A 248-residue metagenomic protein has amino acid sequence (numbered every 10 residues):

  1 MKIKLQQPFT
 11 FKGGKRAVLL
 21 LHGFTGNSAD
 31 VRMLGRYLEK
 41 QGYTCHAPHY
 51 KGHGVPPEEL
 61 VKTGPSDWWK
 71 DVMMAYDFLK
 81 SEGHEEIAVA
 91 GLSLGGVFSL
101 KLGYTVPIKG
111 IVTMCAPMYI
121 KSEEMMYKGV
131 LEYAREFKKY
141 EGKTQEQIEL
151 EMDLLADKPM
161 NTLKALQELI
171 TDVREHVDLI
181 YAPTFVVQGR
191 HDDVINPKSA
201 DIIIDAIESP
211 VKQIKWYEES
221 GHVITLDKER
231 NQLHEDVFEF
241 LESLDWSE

Functional and structural regions predicted by a protein language model:
L34, A182, N196-D205: Short alpha-helix in the alpha/beta-hydrolase fold that links the catalytic acid
E39-P57: Conserved alpha/beta-hydrolase
P56-H84: Catalytic nucleophile-loop/oxyanion-hole region of alpha/beta-hydrolase and closely related hydrolase-like folds
G91-G95, S99: Gly/Ala-rich beta-loop-alpha elbow adjacent to hydrolase catalytic centers
V112-S122: Active-site nucleophile loop of the alpha/beta-hydrolase fold
I180, V186-Q188, D192: Short beta-strand/loop motif that positions the catalytic acidic residue of the alpha/beta-hydrolase fold
D205-V223: Catalytic histidine neighborhood in serine/cysteine hydrolases with alpha/beta-hydrolase-type architecture
E219-E248: Catalytic active-site module of serine/aspartate enzymes centered on a nucleophile-bearing elbow/loop
